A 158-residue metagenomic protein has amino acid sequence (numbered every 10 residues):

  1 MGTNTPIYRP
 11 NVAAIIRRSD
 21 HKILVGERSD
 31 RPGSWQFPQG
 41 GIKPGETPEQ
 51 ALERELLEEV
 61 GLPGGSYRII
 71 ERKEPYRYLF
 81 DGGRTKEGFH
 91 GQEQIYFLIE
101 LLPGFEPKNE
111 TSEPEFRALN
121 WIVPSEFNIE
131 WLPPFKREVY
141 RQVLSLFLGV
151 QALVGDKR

Functional and structural regions predicted by a protein language model:
M1-I15, S19, K86-E87: Acidic, metal-coordinating catalytic segment for phosphate/diphosphate chemistry, firing primarily on the Nudix
R9, D30-P32, F37, H90-Q94: Short connector loops at helix/strand junctions that flank enzyme active sites, especially segments positioning acidic
P10-V12, H21, E93-I95, R117: Change "...and in nucleic-acid phosphodiester-cleaving endonucleases..." to "...and in nucleic-acid processing enzymes
I15, V25, Y96-L98, W121: Conserved hydrophobic/aromatic beta-strand scaffold that supports enzyme active sites
R18-G65: Conserved Nudix-box catalytic region and its N-terminal flanking loop in Nudix hydrolases and closely related
E27, P32-W35, P103-R158: Nudix hydrolase/Nudix homology domain
P38, P44, G83-K86, V154-R158: Functional cleft and adjacent loop/helix regions within the main domain that mediate ligand binding or catalysis
L62-F105: Active-site segment of metal-dependent pyrophosphate-handling enzymes, primarily the Nudix hydrolase catalytic core
